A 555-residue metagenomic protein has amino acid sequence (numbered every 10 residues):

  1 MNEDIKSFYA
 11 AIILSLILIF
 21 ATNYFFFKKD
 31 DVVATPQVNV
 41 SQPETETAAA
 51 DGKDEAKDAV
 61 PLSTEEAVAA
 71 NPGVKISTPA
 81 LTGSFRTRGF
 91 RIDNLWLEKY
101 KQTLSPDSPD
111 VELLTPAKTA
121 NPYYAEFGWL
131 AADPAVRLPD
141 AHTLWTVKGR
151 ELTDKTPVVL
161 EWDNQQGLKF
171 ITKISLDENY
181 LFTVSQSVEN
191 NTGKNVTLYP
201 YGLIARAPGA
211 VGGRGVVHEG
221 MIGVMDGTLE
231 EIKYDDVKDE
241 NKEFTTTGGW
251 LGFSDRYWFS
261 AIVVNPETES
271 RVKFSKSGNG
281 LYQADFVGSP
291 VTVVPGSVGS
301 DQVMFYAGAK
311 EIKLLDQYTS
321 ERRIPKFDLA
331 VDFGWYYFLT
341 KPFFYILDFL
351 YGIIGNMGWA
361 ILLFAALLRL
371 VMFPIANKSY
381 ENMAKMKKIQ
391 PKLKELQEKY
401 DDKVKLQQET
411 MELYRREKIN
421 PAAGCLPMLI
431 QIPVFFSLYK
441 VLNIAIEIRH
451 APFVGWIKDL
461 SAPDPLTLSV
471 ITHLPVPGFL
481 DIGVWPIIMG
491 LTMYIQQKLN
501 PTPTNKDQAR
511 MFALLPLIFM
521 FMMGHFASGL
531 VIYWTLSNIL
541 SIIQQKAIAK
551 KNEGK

Functional and structural regions predicted by a protein language model:
M1-N2, F8, K57-V60, A67-A69 (+8 more regions): Short secondary-structure boundary micro-motifs
M1-Q42, F85, Q186-S187, L198-G215 (+2 more regions): Helix-loop-helix
A11, S15, Y24-L113: Juxtamembrane extramembrane loops of integral membrane proteins
Y24, D31-V32, V40, G52-E55 (+7 more regions): Short linear motifs in intrinsically disordered/low-complexity regions
G73, S77-P325: Soluble non-transmembrane domains of integral membrane proteins
